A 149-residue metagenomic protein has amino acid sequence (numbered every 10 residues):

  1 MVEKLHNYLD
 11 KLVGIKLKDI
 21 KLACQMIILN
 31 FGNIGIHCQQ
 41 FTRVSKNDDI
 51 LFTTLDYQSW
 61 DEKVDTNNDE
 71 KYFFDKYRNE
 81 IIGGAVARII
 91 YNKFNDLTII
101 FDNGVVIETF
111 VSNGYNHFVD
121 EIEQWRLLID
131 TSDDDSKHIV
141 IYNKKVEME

Functional and structural regions predicted by a protein language model:
M1-E149: Surface-exposed, interaction-prone regions used to assemble/regulate multi-protein complexes
